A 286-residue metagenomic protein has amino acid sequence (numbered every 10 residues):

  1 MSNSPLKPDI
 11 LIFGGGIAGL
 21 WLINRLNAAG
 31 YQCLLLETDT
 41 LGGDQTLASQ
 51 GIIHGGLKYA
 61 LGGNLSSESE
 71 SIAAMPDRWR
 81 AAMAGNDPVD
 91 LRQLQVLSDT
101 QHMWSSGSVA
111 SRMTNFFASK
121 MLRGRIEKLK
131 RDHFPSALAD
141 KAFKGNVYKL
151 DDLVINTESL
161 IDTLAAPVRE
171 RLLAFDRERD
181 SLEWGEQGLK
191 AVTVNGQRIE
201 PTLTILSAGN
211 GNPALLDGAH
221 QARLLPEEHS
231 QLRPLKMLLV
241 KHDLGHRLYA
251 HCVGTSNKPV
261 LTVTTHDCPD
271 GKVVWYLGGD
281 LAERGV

Functional and structural regions predicted by a protein language model:
S4-A18: Beta1/beta-strand and adjacent pyrophosphate-binding region of the FAD-binding site in flavoprotein oxidoreductases
A18, L41, G211: Conserved Rossmann-like nucleotide-cofactor binding loop
W21-R25, L94, L206, N210-V286: Active-site substrate-recognition segment that forms the wall of the catalytic cavity or substrate channel
N27-A48: Glycine-rich FAD pyrophosphate-binding loop
G51-S136: Dinucleotide-binding Rossmann-like beta1-alpha1 core, especially the glycine-rich loop that anchors the ADP
V147-L203, S207-P213: Helical element adjacent to the flavin cofactor pocket in flavoenzyme catalytic cores
